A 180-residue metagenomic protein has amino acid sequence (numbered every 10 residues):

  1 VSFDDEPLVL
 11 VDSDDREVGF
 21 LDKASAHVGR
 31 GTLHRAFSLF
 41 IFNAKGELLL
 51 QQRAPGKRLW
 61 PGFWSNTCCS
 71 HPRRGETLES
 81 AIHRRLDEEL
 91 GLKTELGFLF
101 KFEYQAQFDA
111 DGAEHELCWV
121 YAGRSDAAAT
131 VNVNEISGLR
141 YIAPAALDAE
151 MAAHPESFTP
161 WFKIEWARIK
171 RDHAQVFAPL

Functional and structural regions predicted by a protein language model:
S2, W64-N66, V131-E135: Short glycine-enriched loop/turn motifs at secondary-structure junctions
S2-S38, F42-A44: Acidic, metal-coordinating catalytic segment for phosphate/diphosphate chemistry, firing primarily on the Nudix
S25, R74, F100-L180: Nudix hydrolase/Nudix homology domain
G29-G31, L59-W64, Y141-A143: A short, polar/proline- and glycine-enriched secondary-structure boundary/capping micro-motif
G31-L33, W60, D111-H115: A generic structural micro-feature
A36-C69: A glycine-rich, hydrophobic loop/mini-helix early in the fold
L49-L50, T67-L99, Y121: The catalytic Nudix box helix
